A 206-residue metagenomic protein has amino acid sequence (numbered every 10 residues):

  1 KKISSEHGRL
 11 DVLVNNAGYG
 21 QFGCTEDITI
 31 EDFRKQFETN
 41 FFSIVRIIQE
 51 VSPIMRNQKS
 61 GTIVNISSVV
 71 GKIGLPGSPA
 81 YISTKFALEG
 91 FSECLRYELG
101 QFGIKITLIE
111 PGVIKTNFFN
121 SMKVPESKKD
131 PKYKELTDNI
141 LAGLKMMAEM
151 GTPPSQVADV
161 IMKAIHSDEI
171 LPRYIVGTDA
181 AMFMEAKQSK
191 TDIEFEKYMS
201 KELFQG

Functional and structural regions predicted by a protein language model:
K1-G8: Conserved amphipathic alpha-helix within the SDR
C24-T25, D32-R34: Substrate-binding pocket helix/loop in short-chain dehydrogenase/reductase
E26, I73-P79: Active-site loop immediately N-terminal to the catalytic Tyr-X3-Lys motif of short-chain dehydrogenase/reductase
I48, T84: Active-site helix of classical SDR
S68: Residue(s) in the substrate-gating loop at a strand-loop-helix junction that position the organic substrate next
I73, C94-K105: Active-site-adjacent segment of SDR/Rossmann-fold oxidoreductases
I104-M147: C-terminal beta-strand-loop-alpha-helix "lid" module of Rossmann-like NAD(P)-dependent dehydrogenases
